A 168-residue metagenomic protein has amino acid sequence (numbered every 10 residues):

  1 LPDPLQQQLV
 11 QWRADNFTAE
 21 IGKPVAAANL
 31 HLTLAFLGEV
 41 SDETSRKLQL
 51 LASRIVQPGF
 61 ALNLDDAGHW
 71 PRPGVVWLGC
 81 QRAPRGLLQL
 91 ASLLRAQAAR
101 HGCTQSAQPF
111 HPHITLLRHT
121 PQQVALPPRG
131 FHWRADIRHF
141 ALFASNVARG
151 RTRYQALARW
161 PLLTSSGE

Functional and structural regions predicted by a protein language model:
L1-E168: Histidine-dependent nucleotide/RNA phosphoesterase domain, centered on the 2H-phosphoesterase fold with its duplicated
